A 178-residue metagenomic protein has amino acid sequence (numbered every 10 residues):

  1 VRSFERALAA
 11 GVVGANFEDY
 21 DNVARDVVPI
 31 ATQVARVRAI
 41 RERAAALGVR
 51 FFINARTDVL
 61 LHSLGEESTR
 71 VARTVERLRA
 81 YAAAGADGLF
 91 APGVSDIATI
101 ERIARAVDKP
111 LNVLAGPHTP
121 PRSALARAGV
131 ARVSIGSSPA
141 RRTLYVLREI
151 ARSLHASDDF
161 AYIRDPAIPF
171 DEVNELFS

Functional and structural regions predicted by a protein language model:
V1-I135, R141-R148: Alpha/beta enzyme core
E42, S137-S178: Extended, intrinsically disordered, low-complexity segments
